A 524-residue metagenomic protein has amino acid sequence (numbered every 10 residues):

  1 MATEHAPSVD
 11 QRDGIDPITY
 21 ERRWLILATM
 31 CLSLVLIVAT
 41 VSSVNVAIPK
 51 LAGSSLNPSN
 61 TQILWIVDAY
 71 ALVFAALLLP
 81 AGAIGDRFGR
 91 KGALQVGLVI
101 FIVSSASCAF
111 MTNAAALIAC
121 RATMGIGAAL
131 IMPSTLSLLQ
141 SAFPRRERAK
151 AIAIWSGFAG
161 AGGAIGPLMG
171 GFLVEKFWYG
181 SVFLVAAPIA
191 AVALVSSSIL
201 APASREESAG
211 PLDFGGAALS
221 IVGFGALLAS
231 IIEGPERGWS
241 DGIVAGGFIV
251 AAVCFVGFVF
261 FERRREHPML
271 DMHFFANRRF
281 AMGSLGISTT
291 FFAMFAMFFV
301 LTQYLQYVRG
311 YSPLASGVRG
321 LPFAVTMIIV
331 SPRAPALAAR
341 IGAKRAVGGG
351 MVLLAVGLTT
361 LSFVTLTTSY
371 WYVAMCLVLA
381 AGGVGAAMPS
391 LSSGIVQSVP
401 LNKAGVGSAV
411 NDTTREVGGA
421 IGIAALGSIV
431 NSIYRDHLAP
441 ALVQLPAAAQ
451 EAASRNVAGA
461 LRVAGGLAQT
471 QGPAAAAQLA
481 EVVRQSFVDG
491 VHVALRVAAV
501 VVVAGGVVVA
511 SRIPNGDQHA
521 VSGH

Functional and structural regions predicted by a protein language model:
M1-L34: Cytosolic juxtamembrane N-terminal segment immediately preceding the first transmembrane helix of multi-pass
H5, D16, V192, E416-I513 (+1 more regions): Hydrophobic transmembrane architecture of multi-pass small-molecule transporters
L27-K50, S54-V73, W178, G215-A217 (+6 more regions): Transmembrane core module of solute transporters
I37, V67-Y70, F74, M124-G125 (+10 more regions): Structural signature of transmembrane alpha-helices in multi-pass secondary transporters
L51-A52, I84-G85, F172-F177, I231 (+4 more regions): Interfacial helix-cap and linker-helix signal at transmembrane-aqueous boundaries of multi-pass secondary transporters
A75, I102-V103, I126, A187-L194 (+3 more regions): Small-residue-rich packing faces within the transmembrane alpha-helices of Major Facilitator Superfamily
A83-G216, G242, T367, L401: Helix-loop-helix hairpins in multi-pass membrane proteins, especially solute transporters
A187-R205, G223-I232, A251-R265, V508-I513: C-terminal membrane-cytosol helix-exit motif in multi-pass small-molecule transporters
